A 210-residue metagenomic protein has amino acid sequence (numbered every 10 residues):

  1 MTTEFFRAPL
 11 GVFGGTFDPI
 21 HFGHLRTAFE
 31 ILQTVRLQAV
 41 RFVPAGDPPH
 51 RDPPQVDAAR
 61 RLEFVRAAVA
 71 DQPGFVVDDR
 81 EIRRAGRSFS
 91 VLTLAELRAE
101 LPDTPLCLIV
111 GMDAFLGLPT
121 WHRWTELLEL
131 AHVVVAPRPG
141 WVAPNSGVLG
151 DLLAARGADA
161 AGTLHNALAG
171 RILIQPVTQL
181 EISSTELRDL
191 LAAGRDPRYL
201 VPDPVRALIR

Functional and structural regions predicted by a protein language model:
M1-R210: Nucleotidyltransferase catalytic core that binds NTPs
